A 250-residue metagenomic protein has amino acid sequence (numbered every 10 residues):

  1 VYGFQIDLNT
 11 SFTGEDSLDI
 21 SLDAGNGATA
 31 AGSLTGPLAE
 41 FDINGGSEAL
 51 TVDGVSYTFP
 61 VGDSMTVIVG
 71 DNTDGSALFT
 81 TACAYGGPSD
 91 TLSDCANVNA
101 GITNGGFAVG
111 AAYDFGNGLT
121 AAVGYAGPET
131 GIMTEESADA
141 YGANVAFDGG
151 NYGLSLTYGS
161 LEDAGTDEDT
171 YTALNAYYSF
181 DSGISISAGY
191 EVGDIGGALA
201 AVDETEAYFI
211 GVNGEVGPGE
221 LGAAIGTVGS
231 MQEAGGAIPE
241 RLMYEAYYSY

Functional and structural regions predicted by a protein language model:
V1-D74, S89-P128, S137-G150, T157-L161 (+2 more regions): Beta-barrel outer-membrane channel/assembly domains of diderm bacteria
S76-L78: Short catalytic/ligand-binding loop motif for oxyanion handling, primarily in non-cytosolic enzymes, centered on
Y85-G86: A small/polar (G/S/T-enriched), proline-flanked helix-loop surface module common in exported/cell-envelope proteins
I132-M133: Alpha-helix capping and helix-loop boundary segments enriched in small/acidic/polar residues
